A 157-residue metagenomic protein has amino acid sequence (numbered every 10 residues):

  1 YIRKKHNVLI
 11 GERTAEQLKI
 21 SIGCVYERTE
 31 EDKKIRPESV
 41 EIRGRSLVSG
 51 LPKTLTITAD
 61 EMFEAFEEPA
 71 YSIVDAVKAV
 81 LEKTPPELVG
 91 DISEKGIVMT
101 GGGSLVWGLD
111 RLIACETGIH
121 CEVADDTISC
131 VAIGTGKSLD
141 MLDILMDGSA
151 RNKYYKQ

Functional and structural regions predicted by a protein language model:
Y1-E67: Phosphate-binding glycine-rich/basic clefts of nucleotide- and phosphate-handling proteins, predominantly
H6-E12, R28, L81-V89, L145-S149: Active-site phosphate-binding and catalytic loops of NTP-dependent enzymes
V8-E16, K137-Q157: Acidic, glycine/GT-rich loop-and beta-edge segments that sit at the periphery of enzyme/chaperone cores
L18, V77, M99, T135: Residue-level signature of catalytic and energy-coupling elements of molecular machines, predominantly ATP/GTP-dependent
G23, V89-I113: Glycine-rich phosphate-binding loops at beta-strand->alpha-helix junctions
P37, E94-K95, G118: Active-site lining segments that contact anionic ligands and/or coordinate catalytic metals
A65-I92, S138-M141: Phosphate/ATP-binding catalytic cores across multiple sugar-kinase/actin-like superfamilies, primarily ASKHA
R111-K137, L145, N152: Conserved phosphate-binding/catalytic loops in two-lobed NTP-binding clefts
